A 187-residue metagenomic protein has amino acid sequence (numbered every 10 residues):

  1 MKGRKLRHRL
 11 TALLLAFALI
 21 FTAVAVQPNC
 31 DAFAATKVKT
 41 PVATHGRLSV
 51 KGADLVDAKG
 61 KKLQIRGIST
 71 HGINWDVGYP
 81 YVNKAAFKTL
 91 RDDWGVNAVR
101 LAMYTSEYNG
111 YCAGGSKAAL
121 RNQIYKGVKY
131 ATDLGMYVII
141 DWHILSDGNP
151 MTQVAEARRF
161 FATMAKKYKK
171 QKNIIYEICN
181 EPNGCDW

Functional and structural regions predicted by a protein language model:
M1-K2, D54: Helix-centric, low-specificity signal for extended rod-like, repetitive segments
K2-L14: Bacterial N-terminal signal peptides that target proteins for export
L6, C30-F33, G72: Extended hydrophobic/Leu-rich segments
T11-A23: Hydrophobic helical h-region of N-terminal Sec-dependent signal peptides in bacterial secretory/periplasmic proteins
F21-T36: Sec-dependent signal peptide cleavage junction
V38-W187: Active-site mouth of glycoside hydrolases
